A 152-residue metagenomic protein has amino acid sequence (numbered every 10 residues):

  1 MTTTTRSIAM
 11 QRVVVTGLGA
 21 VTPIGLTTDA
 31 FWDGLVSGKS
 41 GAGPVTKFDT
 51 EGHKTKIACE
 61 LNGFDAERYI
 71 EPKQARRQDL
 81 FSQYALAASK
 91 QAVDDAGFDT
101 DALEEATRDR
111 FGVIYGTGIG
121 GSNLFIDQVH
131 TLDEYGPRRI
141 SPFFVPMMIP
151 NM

Functional and structural regions predicted by a protein language model:
M1-M152: Conserved "HGTGT" condensation-loop signature of ketosynthase/thiolase-family condensing enzymes that catalyze
